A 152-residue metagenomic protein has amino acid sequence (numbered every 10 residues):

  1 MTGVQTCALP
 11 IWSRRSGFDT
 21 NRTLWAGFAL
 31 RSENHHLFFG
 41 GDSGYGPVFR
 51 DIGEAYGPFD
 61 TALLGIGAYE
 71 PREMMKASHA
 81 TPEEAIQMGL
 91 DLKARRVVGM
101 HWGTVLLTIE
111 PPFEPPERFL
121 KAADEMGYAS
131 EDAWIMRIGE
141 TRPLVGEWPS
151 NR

Functional and structural regions predicted by a protein language model:
T2-L9: Short, small-residue-biased leader/transition segments that mark boundaries at the very start of proteins
A8, D19, G146-R152: Short, surface-exposed amphipathic charged segments that create phosphate/polyanion-binding patches used for binding
W12-R14, I138-L144: A short acidic, often aromatic-flanked loop/helix-cap motif at beta-alpha or helix-coil junctions that lines enzyme
S13-G17, P47-V48: A short, acidic/glycine-rich surface segment
R15-F18, R72-M74: Short, charged, surface-exposed secondary-structure boundary motifs
D19, D51-A55, V145: Short amphipathic alpha-helix with an adjacent loop that forms part of the alpha/beta core around
N21-G41: Conserved beta-strand hairpin/beta-sheet module of binuclear metal-dependent hydrolase folds, prominently
H36, G44-R137: Cap/insert and terminal regions of metallo-dependent hydrolase folds
